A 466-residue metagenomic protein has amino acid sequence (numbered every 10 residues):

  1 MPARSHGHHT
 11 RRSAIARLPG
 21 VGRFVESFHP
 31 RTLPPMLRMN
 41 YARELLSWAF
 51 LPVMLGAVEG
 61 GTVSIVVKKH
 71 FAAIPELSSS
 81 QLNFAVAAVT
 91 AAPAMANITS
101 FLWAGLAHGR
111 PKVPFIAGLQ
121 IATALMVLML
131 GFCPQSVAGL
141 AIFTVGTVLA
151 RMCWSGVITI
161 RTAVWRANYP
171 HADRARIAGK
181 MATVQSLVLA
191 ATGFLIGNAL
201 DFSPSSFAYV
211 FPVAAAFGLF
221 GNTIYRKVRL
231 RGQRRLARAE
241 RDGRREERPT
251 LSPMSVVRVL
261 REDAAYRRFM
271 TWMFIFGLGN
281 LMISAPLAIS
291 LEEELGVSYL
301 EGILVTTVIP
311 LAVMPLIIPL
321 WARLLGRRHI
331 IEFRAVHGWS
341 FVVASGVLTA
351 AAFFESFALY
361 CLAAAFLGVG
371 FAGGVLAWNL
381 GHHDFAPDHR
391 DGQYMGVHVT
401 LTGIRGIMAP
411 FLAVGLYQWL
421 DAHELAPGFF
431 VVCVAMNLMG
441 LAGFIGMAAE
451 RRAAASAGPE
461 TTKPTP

Functional and structural regions predicted by a protein language model:
R11-I98, A265-T306: Helix-loop boundary and gating motifs at the non-cytosolic
L18-V25, G131-P134, F217-R229, F429-T462: Multi-pass alpha-helical transporter architecture, strongest for 12-TM Major Facilitator/SLC carriers used
A49, M126, A138-V157, A358-G373: Hydrophobic core of transmembrane alpha-helices in multi-pass small-molecule transporters, especially MFS/SLC-type
I98-K112, L200, L316-I330, Y417: Helix-to-loop junctions at the C-terminal end of transmembrane segments in multipass secondary transporters
H108-I121, G326-S340: Cytoplasmic membrane-interface "Motif A"-like loop-to-helix N-cap segments of 12-TM Major Facilitator Superfamily
I121-V137, W339-E355: C-terminal ends and interior cores of transmembrane alpha-helices in multi-pass membrane transporters/permeases
S155-Y169, G373-A386: Intracellular juxtamembrane helix-capping segments at the cytosolic ends of symmetry-related transmembrane helices
N198-A216, Y417-L438: A membrane-interface helix-boundary motif in multi-pass transporters
